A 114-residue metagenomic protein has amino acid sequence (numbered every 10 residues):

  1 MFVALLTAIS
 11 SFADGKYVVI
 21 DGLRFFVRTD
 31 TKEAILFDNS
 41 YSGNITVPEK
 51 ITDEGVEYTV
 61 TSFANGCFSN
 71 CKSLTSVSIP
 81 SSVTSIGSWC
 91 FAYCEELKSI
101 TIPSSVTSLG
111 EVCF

Functional and structural regions predicted by a protein language model:
M1-A8: Bacterial N-terminal signal peptides
S11-G15, I20: Boundary at the C-terminal end of the N-terminal hydrophobic targeting segment
V19-T31: Short, ordered beta-strand-loop transition motifs
I20-L23, S40-S62, C71-S85, C94-S108: Structural signature of tandem-repeat unit edges
T29-N44: Secondary-structure transition/turn motif
S108-F114: Short, intrinsically disordered, charge-balanced linker/junction segments flanking boundaries in proteins
